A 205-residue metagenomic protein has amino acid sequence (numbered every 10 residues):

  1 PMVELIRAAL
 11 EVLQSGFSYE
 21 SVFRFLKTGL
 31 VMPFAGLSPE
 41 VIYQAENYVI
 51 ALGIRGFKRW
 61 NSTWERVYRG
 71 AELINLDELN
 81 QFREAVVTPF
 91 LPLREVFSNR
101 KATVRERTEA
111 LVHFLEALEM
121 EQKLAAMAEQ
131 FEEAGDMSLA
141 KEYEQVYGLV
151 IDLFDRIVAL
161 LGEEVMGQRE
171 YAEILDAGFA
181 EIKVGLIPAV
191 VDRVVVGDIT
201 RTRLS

Functional and structural regions predicted by a protein language model:
P1-S205: Polyanion-engaging groove/track-forming segments
